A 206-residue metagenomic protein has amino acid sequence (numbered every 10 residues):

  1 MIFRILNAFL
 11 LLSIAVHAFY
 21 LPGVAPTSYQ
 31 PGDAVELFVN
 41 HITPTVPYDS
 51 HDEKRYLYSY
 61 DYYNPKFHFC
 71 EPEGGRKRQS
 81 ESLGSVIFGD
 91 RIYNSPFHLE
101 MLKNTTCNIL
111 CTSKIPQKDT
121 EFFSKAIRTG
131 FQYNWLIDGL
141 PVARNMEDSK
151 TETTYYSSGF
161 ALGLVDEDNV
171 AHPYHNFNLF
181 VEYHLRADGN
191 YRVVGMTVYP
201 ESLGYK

Functional and structural regions predicted by a protein language model:
R4-N7, S13-K206: Soluble extramembrane domains flanking the early transmembrane region of eukaryotic membrane proteins
